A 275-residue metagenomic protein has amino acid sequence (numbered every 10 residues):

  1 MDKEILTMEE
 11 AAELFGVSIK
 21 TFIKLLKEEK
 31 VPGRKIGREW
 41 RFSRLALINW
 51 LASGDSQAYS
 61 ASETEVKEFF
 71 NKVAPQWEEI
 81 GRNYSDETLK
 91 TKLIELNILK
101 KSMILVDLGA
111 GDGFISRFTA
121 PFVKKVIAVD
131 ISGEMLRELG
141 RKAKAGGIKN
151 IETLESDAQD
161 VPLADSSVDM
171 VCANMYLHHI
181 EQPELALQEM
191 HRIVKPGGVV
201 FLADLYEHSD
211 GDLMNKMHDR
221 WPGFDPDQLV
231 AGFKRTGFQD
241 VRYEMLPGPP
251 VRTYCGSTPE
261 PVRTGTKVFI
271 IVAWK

Functional and structural regions predicted by a protein language model:
M1-K20: Polyanion-binding surface elements
M8, V31-D55: Short helix-start
F15-E39: Major-groove DNA-recognition helix of helix-turn-helix-type DNA-binding domains
Y59-K100, F114-F118, E138, A145-G146 (+1 more regions): Conserved class I S-adenosyl-L-methionine
E78-G81, F201-V272: C-terminal alpha-helical "lid/dimerization" subdomain adjacent to the S-adenosyl-L-methionine
V106-D160: Class I SAM-dependent methyltransferase SAM/SAH-binding core
C172: A conserved beta-strand element that flanks and buttresses the S-adenosyl-L-methionine
E184-P196: A short glycine-rich, Lys/Arg-flanked "PGG" loop and its adjoining helix->strand segment in the class I
